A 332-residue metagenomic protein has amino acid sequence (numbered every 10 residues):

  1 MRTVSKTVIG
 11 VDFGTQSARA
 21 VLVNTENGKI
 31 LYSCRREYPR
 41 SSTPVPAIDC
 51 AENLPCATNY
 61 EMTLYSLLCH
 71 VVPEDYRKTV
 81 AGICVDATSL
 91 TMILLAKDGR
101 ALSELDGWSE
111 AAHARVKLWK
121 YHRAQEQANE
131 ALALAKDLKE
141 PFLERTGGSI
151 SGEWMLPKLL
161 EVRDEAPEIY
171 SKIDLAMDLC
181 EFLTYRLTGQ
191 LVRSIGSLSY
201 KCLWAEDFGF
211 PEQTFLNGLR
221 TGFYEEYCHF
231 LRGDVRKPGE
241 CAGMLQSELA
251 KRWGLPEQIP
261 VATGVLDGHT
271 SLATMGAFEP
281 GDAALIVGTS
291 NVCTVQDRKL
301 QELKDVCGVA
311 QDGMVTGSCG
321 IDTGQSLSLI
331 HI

Functional and structural regions predicted by a protein language model:
M1, I330-H331: Extended hydrophobic/Leu-rich segments
R2-Y32, G82-C84, T91-L94, A284-I286 (+1 more regions): Gly/Thr-rich phosphate-binding beta-strand-loop-beta motif of the actin/hexokinase/Hsp70
T3-S5, D12, N24-Y32, Y38 (+3 more regions): Charged/polar interaction segments and conserved charged motifs
V8, F13-P55, R100-A112, V116-L118: Short glycine-rich, Thr/Ser-proximal phosphate-binding strand/loop in the N-terminal lobe of ATP-dependent enzymes
S17, H331-I332: Conserved adenylation A10 loop of the ANL superfamily
V45-I48, Y65-I330: Glycine-rich phosphate-binding/catalytic subdomain of phosphoryl-transfer and nucleotide/sugar-phosphate-processing
C56-L64: Phosphate/oxyanion-binding active-site loops and adjacent basic polyanion-contact surfaces
